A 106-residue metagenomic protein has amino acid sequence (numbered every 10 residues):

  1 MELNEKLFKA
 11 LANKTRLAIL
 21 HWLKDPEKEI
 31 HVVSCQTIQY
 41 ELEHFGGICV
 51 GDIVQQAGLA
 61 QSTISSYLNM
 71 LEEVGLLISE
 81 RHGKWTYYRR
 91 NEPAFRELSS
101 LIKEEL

Functional and structural regions predicted by a protein language model:
M1-F8: Short, Lys/Arg-enriched N-terminal segment that forms or immediately precedes the first helix of a structured domain
K9, T15-L59, H82, T86-P93: N-terminal helix-turn-helix DNA-binding core of bacterial DNA-binding proteins
V50, L68-N69: Short, hydrophobic-biased segments on the C-terminal half of alpha helices that form "recognition helices"
Q55, S66, E72-E73: Alpha-helical residues within the helix-turn-helix
G75-I78: A short, conserved structural fragment
A94-L98: Short, charged/polar, Gly/Pro-enriched secondary-structure boundary elements
L101-I102: Residue-level signal for well-ordered alpha-helical positions
